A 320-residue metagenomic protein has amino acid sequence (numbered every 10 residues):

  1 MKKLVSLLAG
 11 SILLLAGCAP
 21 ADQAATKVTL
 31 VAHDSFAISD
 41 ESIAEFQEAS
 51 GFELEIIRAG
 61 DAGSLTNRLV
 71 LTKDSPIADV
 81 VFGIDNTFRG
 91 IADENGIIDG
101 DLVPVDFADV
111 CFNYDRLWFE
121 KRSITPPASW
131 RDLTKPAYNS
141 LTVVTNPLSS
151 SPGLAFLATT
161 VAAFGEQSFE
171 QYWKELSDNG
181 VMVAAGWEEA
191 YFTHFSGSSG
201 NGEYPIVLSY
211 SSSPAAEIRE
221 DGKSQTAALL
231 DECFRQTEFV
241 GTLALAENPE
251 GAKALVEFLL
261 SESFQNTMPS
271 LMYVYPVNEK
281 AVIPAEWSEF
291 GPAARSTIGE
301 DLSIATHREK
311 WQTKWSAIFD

Functional and structural regions predicted by a protein language model:
M1-V28: Short, low-complexity disordered leader/linker segments with a strong preference for bacterial N-terminal type II
C18-I91, S199: Early extracytoplasmic/lumenal segment of secretory-pathway proteins
P76-V81, G96-R116, W130-D132, S140-P147: A structural signal for short loop-to-beta-strand junctions that line the ligand-binding cleft of periplasmic/secreted
N86-G96, P104-T125, S149, G153-A163 (+1 more regions): Periplasmic solute-binding protein
D99-V105, R131, P205, I218-F234 (+1 more regions): Short beta-strand->loop
N113-W118, Q236-G251, T267-L271: A bilobed periplasmic-binding-protein/Venus flytrap-type ligand-binding module shared by bacterial periplasmic
S140-L148, F258-V282: Periplasmic-binding protein-like
T159-D231: Ligand-binding pocket segment of bilobal, Venus flytrap-like solute-binding proteins
